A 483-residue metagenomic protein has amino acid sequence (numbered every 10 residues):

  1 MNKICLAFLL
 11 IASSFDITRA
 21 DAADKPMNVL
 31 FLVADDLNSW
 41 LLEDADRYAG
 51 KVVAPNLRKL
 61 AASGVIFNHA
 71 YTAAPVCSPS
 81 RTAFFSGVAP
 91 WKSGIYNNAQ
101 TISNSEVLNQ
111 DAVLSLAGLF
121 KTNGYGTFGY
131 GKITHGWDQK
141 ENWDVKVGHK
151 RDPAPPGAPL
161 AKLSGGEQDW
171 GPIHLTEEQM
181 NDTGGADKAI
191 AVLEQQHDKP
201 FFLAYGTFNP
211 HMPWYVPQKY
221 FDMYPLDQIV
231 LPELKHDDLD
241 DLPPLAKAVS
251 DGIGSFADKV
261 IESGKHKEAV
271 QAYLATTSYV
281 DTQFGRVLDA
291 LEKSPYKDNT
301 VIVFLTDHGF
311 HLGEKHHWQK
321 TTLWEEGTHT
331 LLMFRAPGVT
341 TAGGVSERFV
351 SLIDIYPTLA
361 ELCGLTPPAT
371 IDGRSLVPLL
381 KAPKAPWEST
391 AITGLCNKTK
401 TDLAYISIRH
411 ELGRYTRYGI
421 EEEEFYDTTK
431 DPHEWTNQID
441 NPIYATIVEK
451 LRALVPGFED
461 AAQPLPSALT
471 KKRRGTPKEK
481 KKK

Functional and structural regions predicted by a protein language model:
A23-V65, Q218, H433-Y444: Active-site-proximal N-terminal segment of extracellular/periplasmic enzymes that hydrolyze or transfer
D24-V29, F84, G124, W137-G157 (+4 more regions): Active-site regions of oxyanion-processing enzymes, predominantly non-cytosolic
V29-L37, F120, K132, F202-Y205 (+6 more regions): A short aromatic-rich beta-strand->coil structural motif
D46-R81, G87-V88, K92, G124-F128 (+2 more regions): Short, structured active-site-proximal loop/turn typified by the sulfatase FGly-forming signature C/S-X-P-X-R
N68, P79-R81, N123, G136-G171 (+3 more regions): Core domains of carbohydrate- and sulfate-ester-processing enzymes
A83-Q179, G185, Q218: Catalytic-site neighborhoods of secreted/periplasmic enzymes that process anionic sulfate/phosphate groups
N142, K150, H308-E314, T340 (+5 more regions): C-terminal cap/loop subdomain of S1 sulfatases and analogous C-terminal strand-loop tails that border
P213-K219, M223, D289-G344, R348-S351: Histidine-centered active-site microenvironments of extracellular/periplasmic hydrolases and transferases
